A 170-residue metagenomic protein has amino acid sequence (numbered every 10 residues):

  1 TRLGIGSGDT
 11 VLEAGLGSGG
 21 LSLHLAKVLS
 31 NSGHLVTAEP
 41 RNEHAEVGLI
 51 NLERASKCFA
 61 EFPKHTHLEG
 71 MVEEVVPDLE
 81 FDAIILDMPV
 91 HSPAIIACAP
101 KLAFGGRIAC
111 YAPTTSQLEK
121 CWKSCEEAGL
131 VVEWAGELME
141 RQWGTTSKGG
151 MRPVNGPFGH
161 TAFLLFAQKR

Functional and structural regions predicted by a protein language model:
T1: S-adenosyl-L-methionine
G6, L29-S30, L102-G106: Helix-to-beta-strand junctions that scaffold the AdoMet/dcAdoMet cofactor pocket in Class I SAM-dependent enzymes
G6-G17: Conserved class I S-adenosyl-L-methionine
S18-N31, A99-P100: Conserved SAM-binding loop of SAM-dependent methyltransferases across substrates and taxa, primarily the Class I
S32-V36, I108: Short beta-strand element of Class I
A38-H91: S-adenosyl-L-methionine
I95-F163: C-terminal substrate-binding/active-site "lid" region of AdoMet-derived donor-dependent transferases
A167-R170: C-terminal lobe and adjacent flexible extensions of AdoMet/dcAdoMet transferase-like proteins
